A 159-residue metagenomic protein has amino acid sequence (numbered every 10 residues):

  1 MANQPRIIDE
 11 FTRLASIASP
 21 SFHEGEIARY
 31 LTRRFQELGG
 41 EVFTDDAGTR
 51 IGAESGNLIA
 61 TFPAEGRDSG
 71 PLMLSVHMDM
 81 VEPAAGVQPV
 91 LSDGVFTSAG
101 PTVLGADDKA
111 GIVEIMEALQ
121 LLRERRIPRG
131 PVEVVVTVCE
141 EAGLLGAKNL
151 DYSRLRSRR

Functional and structural regions predicted by a protein language model:
M1-F22: N-terminal capping segment at the start of a domain
N3, H23, I27, D107: Short, contiguous, pocket-lining structural segments that sit at or immediately flank catalytic/ligand-binding sites
I8, T12, R29-T32, I112-Q120 (+1 more regions): Predominant activation on well-ordered alpha-helical scaffold segments within soluble catalytic domains
P20-R67: A non-catalytic alpha/beta surface segment that caps or lines the substrate-entry region of metallo-dependent hydrolase
E54, T61, D68-T137, E141 (+2 more regions): Active-site metal-coordination/substrate-binding segment of hydrolases, especially metallo-dependent peptidases
L145: Glycine-rich phosphate- or other oxyanion-binding loops that anchor nucleotides, phosphorylated ligands
